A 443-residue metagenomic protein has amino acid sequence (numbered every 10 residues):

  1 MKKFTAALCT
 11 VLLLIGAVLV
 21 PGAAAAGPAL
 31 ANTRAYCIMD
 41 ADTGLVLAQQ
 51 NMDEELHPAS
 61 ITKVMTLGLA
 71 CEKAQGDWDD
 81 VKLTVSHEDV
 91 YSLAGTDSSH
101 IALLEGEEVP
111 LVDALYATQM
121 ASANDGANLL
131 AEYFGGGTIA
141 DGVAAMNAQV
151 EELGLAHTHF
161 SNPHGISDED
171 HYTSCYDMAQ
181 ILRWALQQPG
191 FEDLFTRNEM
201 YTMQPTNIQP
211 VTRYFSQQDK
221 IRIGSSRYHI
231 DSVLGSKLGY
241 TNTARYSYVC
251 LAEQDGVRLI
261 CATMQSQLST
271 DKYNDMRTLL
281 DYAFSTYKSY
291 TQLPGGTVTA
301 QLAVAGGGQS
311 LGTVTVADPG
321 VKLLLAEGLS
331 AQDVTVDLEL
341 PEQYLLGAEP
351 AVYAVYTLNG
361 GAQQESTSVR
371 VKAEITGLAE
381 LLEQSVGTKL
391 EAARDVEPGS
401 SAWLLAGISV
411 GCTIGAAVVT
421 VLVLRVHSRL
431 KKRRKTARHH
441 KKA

Functional and structural regions predicted by a protein language model:
M1-T5, P58, L111, G399-G407: Structural motif marking the loop-to-transmembrane transition
K3-A25, A406-R425: Sec-dependent N-terminal signal peptides of Gram-positive bacterial secreted proteins and lipoproteins
V11-L12, Q49, E72, Y248: Hydrophobic alpha-helical membrane-insertion segments
I15-G16, G76, T206, T291: Residues in and immediately flanking transmembrane alpha helices
G22-Y176, Q180-P189: Active-site-adjacent loops and short helices of periplasmic peptidoglycan-processing enzymes
L47, K431-K432: Catalytic-site microenvironment of enzymes that process N-acetyl-hexosamine-containing cell-wall polysaccharides
L155-A156, E169-Y172, Y176-T413, V421 (+2 more regions): Domain-terminus/edge residues, biased toward the C-terminal soluble/receptor-binding domains of extracytoplasmic
